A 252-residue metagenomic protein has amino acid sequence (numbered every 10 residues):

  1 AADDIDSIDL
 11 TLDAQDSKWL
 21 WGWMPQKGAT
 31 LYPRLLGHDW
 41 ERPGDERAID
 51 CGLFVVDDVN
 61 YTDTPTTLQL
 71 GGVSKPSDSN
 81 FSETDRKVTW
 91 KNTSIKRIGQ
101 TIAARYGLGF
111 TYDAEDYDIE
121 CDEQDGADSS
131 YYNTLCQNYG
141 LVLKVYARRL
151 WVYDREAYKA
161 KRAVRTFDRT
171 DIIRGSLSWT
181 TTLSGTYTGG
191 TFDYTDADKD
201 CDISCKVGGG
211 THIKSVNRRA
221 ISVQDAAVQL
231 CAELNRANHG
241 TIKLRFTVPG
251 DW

Functional and structural regions predicted by a protein language model:
A1, T11-D13, R34-L36, D57 (+9 more regions): A structural detector for beta-sheet-dominated domains
A1-S79, N138, I172-R174: Assembly/oligomerization scaffold segments
D6-I8, T84-R86, I242-L244: Short amphipathic alpha-helical segments
W40-G44, D85-T89, Q100-Y106, L183 (+1 more regions): Short C-terminal domain-edge/linker segments immediately following a structured domain
R42-D57, D78-K91, L177-T180, K206-H212: Short charge-dense sequence patches
I49, D125-D128, G185: Active-site-proximal structural scaffolding
T62-L177: Charged- and aromatic-enriched interaction segments used to assemble and dock large macromolecular complexes
N133, V142-W252: Acidic, small/polar-enriched beta strand-loop surface segments
